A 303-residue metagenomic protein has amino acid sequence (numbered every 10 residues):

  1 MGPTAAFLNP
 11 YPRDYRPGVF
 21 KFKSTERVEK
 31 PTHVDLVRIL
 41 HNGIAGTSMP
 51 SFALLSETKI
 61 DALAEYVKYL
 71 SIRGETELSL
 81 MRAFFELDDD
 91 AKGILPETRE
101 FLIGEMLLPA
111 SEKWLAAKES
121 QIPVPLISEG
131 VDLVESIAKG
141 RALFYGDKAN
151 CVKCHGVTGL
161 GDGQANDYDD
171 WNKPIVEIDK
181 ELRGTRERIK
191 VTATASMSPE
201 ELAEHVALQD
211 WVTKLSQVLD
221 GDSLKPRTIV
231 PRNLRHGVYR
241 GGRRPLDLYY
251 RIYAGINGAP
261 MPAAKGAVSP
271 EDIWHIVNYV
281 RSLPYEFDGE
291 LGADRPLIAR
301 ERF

Functional and structural regions predicted by a protein language model:
M1, E77-F85, E290-R295: Short, glycine/acidic-rich hinge or "gate" loops at secondary-structure transitions that mediate conformational
M1, G161-Q164: Short Cys/His-rich "knuckle" micro-motifs
G2-V67, G93-R99, D169-A263, I273-S282: Extracytoplasmic electron-transfer domains, predominantly the class I c-type cytochrome c fold
S56-E57, F84, S269-I273, L283-Y285 (+1 more regions): Extracellular/surface-associated beta-sandwich interaction domains
D89-G146, L160, I178, R183-T194 (+2 more regions): Electrostatic cytochrome c docking/interface patches
A149: Cys/His-enriched microdomains
K153: Short, cysteine/histidine-rich loop/knuckle motifs that typically chelate Zn2+
G156: Short Cys/His-rich local motifs and their 1-3 flanking residues in nucleic-acid-associated proteins and small
